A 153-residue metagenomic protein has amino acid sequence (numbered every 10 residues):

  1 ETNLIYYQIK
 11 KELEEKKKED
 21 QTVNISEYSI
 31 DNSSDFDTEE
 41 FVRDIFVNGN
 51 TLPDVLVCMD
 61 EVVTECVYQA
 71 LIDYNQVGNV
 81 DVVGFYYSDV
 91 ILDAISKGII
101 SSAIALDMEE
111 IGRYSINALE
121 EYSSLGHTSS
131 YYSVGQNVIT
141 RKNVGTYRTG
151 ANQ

Functional and structural regions predicted by a protein language model:
E1-L4, E61: Extracytoplasmic "Venus flytrap"
N3-K11, F36-E39, Y87-I91, L106-S124: Hydrophobic alpha-helical segments within soluble ligand-binding/sensing domains
Q8-I9, N24-S26, I30-L92: Hydrophobic alpha-helical
K11-D20: Short helix-loop-beta junction
L56-V57, S102-I104: Paired acidic/hydrophobic, glycine-rich loop segments that form the ligand-binding mouth/hinge of periplasmic-binding
I95: Glycine-rich loop/hinge motif
G98-I100: Glycine-enriched alpha-helix->loop->beta-strand junction motifs that scaffold or abut catalytic
D107-Q153: Hinge/cleft segment of the Venus flytrap/periplasmic-binding protein
